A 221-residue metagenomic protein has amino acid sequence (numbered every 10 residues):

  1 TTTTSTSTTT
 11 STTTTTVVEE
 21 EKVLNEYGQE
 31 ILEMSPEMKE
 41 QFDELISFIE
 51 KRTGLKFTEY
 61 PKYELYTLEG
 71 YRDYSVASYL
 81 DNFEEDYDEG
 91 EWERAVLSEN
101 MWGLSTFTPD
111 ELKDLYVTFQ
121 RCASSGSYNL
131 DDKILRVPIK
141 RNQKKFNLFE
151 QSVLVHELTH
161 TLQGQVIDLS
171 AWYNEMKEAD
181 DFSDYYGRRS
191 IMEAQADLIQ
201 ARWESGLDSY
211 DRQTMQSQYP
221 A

Functional and structural regions predicted by a protein language model:
T1-V18: Extracellular mucin-like PTS domains
V18-M34, K133-V137, E175-A179: Acidic/histidine-rich, surface-exposed loop or edge segments in extracytoplasmic proteins
E37, F48-Y66, W172, L207-Q216: Surface-exposed patches in mature extracellular/periplasmic domains of secreted proteins
I49, S152-L169, A196-D197: Active-site recognition of the HExxH zinc-binding catalytic motif
E59-N82, E175-D181, Q216-P220: Acidic helix-start/capping segments at beta-turn-to-alpha-helix junctions
R72-E93, T108-L135, K144: Catalytic zinc-binding patch centered on the HExxH motif and its immediate surroundings that defines zinc-dependent
R121, L135-V155, D184-R188: Short pre-active-site segment immediately N-terminal to the catalytic Zn-binding motif
Q165-P220: Post-HExxH zinc-binding segment in Zn-dependent metallohydrolases
